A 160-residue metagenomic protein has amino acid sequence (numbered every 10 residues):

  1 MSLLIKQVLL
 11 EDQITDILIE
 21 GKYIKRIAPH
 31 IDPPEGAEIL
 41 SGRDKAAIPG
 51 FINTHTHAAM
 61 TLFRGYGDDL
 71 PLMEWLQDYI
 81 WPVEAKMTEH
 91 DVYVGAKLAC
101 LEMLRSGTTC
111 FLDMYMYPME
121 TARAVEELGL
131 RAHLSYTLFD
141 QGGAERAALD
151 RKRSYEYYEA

Functional and structural regions predicted by a protein language model:
S2-L3, E38, T109, R131-H133: Structural motif
S2-L4, L9-P49: Histidine-rich, glycine-flanked metal-binding segment
S2-L4, Y93, R151: An amphipathic alpha-helix signature
L9-K22, L72-K86, A147-Y155: Short N-terminal secondary-structure initiator segments
D12, E89, L128-L130: Structured catalytic/translocation cores of nucleotide/phosphate-coupled proteins
Q13, L101-R105, E159: Charged, amphipathic alpha-helical interaction segments
K45-M119, A124, Y136, Q141: Metal-associated gating/positioning segment near the N- to mid-region
T121-A160: Metal-coordinating catalytic core of metallo-dependent amide/deamination hydrolases
